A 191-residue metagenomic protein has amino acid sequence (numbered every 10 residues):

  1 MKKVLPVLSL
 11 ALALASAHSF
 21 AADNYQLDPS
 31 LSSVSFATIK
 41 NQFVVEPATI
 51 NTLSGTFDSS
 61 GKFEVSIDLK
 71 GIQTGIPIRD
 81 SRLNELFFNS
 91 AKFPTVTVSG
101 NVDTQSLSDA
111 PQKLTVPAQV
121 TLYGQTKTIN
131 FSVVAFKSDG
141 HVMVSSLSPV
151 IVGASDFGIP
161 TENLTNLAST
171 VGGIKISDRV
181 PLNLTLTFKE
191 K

Functional and structural regions predicted by a protein language model:
M1-V7: Bacterial N-terminal signal peptides that target proteins for export
A11-L12: Repetitive helical segments and hydrophobic/amphipathic motifs
S16-H18: N-terminal signal peptide c-region/cleavage motif recognized by signal peptidases
A21-K191: Low-complexity, acidic/polar, glycine-enriched regions of mature
